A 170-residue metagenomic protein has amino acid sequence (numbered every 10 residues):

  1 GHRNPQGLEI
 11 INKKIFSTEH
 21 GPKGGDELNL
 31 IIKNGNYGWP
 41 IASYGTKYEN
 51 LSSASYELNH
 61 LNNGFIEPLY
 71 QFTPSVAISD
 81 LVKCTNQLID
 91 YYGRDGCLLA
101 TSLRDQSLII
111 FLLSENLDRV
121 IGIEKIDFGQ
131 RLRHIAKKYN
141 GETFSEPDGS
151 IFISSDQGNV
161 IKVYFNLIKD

Functional and structural regions predicted by a protein language model:
G1-I121, N140-S150, I168-D170: Beta-propeller domain segments
H20, D156, F165: Surface loops and adjacent helix of pleckstrin homology
A77-I78, F128-H134: Short coil-to-beta transitions that initiate beta-strands within beta-rich domains
L103, S155-D156: Structural signature of WD-repeat beta-propellers
Q106, Q130-R133, G158: A generic structural signal for well-ordered alpha-helical surface patches
K125: Conserved beta-strand positions that form and line the central face of beta-propeller blades
I161-K169: Short beta-strand-to-coil "C-cap" segments at the C-terminal boundary of structured domains/repeats, marking
